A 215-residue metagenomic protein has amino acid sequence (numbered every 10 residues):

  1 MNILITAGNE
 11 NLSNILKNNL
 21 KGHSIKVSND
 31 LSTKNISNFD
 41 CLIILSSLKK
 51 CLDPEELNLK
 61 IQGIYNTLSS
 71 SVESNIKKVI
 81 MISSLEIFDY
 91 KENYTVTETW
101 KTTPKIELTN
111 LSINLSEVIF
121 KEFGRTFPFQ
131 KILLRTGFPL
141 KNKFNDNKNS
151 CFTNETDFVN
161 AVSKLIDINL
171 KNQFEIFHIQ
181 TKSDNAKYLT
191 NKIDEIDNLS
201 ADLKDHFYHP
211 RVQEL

Functional and structural regions predicted by a protein language model:
N2-G22: N-terminal Rossmann NAD(P)H-binding glycine-rich loop of SDR-like oxidoreductase domains
T6, L45, V79-L85, L134-T136: SDR active-site strand-loop-helix element
S28-I61: NAD(P)H-binding glycine-rich loop region in Rossmannoid oxidoreductase-like domains and their noncatalytic homologs
N66-T103: Conserved Rossmann-fold NAD(P)-dependent oxidoreductase catalytic core, especially the SDR/UDP-sugar
F88-D89, R125-N149: Flexible, glycine-rich beta-alpha linker
K105-I132: Active-site Tyr-X1-5-Lys
P139-K141, F152-I176, K182: Alpha-helical substrate-binding/gating segment
E175-L215: Conserved C-terminal active-site "lid" loop/helix of NAD(P)H-dependent oxidoreductases that clamps the redox cofactor
